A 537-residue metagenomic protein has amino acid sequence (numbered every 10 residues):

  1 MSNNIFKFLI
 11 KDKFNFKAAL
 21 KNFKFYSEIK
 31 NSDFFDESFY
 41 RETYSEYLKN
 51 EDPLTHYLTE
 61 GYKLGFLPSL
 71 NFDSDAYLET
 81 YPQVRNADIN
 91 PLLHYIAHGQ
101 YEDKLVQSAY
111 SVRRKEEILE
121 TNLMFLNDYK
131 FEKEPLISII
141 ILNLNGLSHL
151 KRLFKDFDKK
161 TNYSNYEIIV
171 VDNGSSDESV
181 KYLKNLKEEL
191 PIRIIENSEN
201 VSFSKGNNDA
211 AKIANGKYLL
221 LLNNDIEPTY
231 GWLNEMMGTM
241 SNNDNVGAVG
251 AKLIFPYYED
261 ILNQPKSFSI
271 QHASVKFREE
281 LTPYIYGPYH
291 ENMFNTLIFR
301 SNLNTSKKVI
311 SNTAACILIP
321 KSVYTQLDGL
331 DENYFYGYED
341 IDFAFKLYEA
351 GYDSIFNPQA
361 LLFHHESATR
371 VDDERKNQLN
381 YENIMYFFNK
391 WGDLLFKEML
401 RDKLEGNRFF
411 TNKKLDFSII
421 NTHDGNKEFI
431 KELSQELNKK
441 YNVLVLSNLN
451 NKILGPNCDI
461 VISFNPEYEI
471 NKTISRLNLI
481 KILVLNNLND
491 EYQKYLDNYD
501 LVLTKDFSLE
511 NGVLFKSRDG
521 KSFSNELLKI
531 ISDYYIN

Functional and structural regions predicted by a protein language model:
S2-T121: Charge-rich, low-complexity intrinsically disordered regions
Y110-K159: N-proximal low-complexity "stem/linker" segments adjacent to membrane-targeting elements
D172-Y182, E199: A conserved acidic beta->alpha catalytic loop
E196-A214, Y230-G231: Glycine-rich, basic loop-to-helix element that forms the pyrophosphate-binding segment of sugar-nucleotide handling
S204-K205, R278-S322: A recurrent flexible, glycine/aromatic-enriched loop bordering the glycosyltransferase active site that acts as
L219: Short aromatic/hydrophobic "clamp" motif used to bind/position activated sugar donors
I226-P283: Conserved donor NDP-sugar-binding/catalytic core segment of glycosyltransferases
G231-M236, N302-N304, K308-D328, N333-L361: A short, conserved alpha-helix in the catalytic core of glycosyltransferases
